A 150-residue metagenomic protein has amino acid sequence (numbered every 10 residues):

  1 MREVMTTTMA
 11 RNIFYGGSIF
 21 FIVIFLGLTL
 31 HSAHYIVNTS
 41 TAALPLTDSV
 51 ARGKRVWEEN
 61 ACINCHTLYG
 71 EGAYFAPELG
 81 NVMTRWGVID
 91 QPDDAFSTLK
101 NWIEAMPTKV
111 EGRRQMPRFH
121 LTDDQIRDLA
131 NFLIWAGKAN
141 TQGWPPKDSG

Functional and structural regions predicted by a protein language model:
M1-L46, F132-G150: Post-cleavage N-terminal segment of exported redox proteins
T47-D48, R55, Y69, A73 (+1 more regions): Extracytoplasmic electron-transfer domains, predominantly the class I c-type cytochrome c fold
K54-N60: Local sequence-structure signature of Cys/Sec-based thiol-disulfide redox active-site neighborhoods
C62-C65: Short cysteine clusters
